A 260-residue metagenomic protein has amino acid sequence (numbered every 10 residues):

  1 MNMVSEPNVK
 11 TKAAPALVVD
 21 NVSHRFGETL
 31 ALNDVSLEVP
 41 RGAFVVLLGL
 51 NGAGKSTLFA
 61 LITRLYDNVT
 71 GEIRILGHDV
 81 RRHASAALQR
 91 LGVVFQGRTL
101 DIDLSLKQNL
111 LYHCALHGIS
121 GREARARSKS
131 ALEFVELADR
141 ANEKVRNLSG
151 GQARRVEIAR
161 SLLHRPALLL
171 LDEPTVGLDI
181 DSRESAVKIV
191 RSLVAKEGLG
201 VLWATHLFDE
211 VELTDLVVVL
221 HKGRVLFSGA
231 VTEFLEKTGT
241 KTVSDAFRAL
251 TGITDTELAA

Functional and structural regions predicted by a protein language model:
G71-R82, A87: Conserved ABC transporter NBD signature motif
D103, K144-L148: Conserved ABC ATPase signature
L111, A115, R122-R140: Conserved ABC ATPase "signature" region
R165: Conserved catalytic motifs of ABC-family nucleotide-binding domains
L169-E173: Catalytic Walker B motif of ABC-type/P-loop ATPase nucleotide-binding domains
R183-K196: Helical segment within the ABC ATPase nucleotide-binding domain
